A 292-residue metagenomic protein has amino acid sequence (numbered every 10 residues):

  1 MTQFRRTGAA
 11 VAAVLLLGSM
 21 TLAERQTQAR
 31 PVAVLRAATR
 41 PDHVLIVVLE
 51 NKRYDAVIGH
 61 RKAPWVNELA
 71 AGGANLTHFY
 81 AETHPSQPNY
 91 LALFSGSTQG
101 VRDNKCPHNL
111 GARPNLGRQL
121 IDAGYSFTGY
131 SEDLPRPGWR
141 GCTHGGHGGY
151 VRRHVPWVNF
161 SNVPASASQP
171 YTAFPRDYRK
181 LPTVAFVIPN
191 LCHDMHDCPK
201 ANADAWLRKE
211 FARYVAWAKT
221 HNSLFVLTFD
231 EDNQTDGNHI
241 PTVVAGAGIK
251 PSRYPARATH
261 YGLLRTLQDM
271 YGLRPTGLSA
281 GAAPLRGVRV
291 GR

Functional and structural regions predicted by a protein language model:
M1-Q26: Secretory targeting and sorting signals
R30-R292: Flexible, surface-exposed loop/gating regions in the mature catalytic domains of secreted/periplasmic hydrolases
